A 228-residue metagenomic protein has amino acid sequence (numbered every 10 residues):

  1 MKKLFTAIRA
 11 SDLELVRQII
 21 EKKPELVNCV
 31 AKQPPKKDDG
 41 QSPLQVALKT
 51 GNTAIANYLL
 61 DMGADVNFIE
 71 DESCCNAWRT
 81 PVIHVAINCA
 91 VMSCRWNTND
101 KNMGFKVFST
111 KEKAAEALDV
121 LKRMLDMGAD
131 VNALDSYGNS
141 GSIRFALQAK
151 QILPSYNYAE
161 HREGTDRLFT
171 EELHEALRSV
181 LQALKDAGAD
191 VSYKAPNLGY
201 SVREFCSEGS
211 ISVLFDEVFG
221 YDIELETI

Functional and structural regions predicted by a protein language model:
M1-T6, C29-V46, I69-K111, L134-F169 (+1 more regions): Ankyrin-repeat boundary/"N-cap" motif
K2-Q18: Alpha-helical segment of the N-proximal tetratricopeptide repeat
L26-V27, V66, V131, V191-S192: Ankyrin-repeat inter-repeat connecting loop/turn
K185-D222: Leucine-rich solenoid repeat scaffolds
